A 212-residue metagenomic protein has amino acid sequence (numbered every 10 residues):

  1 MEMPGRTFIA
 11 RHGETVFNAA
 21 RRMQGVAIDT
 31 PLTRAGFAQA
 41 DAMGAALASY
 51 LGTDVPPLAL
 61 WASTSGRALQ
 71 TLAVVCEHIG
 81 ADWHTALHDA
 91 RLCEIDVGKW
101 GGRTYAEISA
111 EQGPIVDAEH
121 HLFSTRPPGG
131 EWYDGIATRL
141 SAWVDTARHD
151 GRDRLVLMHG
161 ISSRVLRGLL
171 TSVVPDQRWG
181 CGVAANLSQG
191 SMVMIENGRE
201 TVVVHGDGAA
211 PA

Functional and structural regions predicted by a protein language model:
M1-G5, Y50, A81, I95-E107 (+1 more regions): Acidic, low-complexity terminal tails and accessory targeting/binding regions of phosphate-metabolizing enzymes
G5, A10-A81: Active-site-proximal alpha-helix that buttresses catalytic centers in soluble enzyme cores
T7, L58, R152-G160: Generic beta-sheet signal
T15, S162-S163: Short active-site segment of divalent metal-dependent hydrolases/proteases that encodes the spacing between
F17, H78-R139, H205-G206: Phosphate-handling substructures
G52-R91, G113-I115, M194-A212: Conserved histidine-centered catalytic loops in small-molecule metabolism enzymes
A62-S63, T138, L157-M158: Short beta-strand scaffold positions
V74, V165-L169: Active-site signature of alpha/beta-hydrolase-fold catalytic machinery across serine- and Asp/Cys-nucleophile hydrolases
